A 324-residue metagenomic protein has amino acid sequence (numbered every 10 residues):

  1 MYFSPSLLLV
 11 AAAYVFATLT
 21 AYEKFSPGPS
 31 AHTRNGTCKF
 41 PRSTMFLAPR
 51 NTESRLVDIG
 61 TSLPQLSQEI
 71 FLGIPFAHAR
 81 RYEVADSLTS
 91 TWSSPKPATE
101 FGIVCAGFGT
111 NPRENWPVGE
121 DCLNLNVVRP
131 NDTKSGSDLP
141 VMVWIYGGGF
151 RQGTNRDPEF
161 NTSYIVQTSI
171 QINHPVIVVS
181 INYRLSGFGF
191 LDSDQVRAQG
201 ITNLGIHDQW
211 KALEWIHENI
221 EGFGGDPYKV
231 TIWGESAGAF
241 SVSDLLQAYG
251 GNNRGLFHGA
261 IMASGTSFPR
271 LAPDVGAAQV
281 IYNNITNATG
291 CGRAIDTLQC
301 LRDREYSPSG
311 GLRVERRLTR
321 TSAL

Functional and structural regions predicted by a protein language model:
M1-Y22, G149: Fungal secretory targeting signals
S6, L63-P64, I172-N173: Short hydrophobic "helix-edge" motifs at membrane interfaces and signal-peptide entry regions
V10, T110-A294: Serine-hydrolase-like catalytic core of hydrolytic proteins
Y14-K134: Catalytic-loop region of hydrolases
A294-D296, G311-L312: Acidic/polar loop patches that form or flank catalytic/metal-binding clefts of enzymes that bind anionic ligands
S307-L324: Substrate-gating cap/lid region and adjacent catalytic-acid/histidine neighborhood within extracellular/lumenal
